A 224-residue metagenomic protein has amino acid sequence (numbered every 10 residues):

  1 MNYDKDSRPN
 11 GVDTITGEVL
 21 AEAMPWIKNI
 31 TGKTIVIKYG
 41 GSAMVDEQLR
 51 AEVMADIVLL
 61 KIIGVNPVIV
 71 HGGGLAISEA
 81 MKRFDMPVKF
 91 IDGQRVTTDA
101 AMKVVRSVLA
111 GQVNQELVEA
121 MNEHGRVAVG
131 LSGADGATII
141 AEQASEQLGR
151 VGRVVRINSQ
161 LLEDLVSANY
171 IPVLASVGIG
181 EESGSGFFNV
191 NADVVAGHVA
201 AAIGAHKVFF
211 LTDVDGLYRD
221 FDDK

Functional and structural regions predicted by a protein language model:
M1-K224: Nucleotide/pyrophosphate-binding catalytic subdomain
